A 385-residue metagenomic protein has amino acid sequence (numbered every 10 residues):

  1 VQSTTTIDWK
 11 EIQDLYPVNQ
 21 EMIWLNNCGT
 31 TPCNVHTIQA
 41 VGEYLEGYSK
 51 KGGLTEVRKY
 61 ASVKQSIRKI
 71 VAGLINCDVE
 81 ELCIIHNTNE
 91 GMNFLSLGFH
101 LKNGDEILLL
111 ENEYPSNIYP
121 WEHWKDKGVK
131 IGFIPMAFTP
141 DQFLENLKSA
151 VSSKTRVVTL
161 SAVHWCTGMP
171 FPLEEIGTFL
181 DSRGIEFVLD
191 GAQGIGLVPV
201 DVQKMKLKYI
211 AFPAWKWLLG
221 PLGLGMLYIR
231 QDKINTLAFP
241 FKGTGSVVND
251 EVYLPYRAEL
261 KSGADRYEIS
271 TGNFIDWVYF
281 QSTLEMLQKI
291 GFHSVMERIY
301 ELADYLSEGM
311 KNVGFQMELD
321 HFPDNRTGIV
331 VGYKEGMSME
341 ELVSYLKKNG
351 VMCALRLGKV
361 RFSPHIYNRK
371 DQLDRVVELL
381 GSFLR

Functional and structural regions predicted by a protein language model:
V1-R385: Pyridoxal 5′-phosphate
